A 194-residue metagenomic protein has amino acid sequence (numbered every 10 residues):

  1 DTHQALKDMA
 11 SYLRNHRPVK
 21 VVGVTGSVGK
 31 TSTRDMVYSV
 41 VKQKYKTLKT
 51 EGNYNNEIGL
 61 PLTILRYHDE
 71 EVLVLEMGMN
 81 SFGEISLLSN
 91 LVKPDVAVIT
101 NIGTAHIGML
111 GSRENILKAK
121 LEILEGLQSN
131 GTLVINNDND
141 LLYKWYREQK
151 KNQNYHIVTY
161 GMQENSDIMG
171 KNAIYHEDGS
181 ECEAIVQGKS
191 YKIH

Functional and structural regions predicted by a protein language model:
D1, D138, Q187-K189: Short loop segments at secondary-structure junctions
H3-N137, Y143-Y155: Phosphate-binding loop of NTP-binding sites
R113-E114, R147, K151-H194: Adenine nucleotide phosphate-binding catalytic loops in nucleotide-utilizing enzymes
N139-D140, D167: Short gly/Ser/Thr-rich phosphate-binding loop of adenylate-forming enzymes
